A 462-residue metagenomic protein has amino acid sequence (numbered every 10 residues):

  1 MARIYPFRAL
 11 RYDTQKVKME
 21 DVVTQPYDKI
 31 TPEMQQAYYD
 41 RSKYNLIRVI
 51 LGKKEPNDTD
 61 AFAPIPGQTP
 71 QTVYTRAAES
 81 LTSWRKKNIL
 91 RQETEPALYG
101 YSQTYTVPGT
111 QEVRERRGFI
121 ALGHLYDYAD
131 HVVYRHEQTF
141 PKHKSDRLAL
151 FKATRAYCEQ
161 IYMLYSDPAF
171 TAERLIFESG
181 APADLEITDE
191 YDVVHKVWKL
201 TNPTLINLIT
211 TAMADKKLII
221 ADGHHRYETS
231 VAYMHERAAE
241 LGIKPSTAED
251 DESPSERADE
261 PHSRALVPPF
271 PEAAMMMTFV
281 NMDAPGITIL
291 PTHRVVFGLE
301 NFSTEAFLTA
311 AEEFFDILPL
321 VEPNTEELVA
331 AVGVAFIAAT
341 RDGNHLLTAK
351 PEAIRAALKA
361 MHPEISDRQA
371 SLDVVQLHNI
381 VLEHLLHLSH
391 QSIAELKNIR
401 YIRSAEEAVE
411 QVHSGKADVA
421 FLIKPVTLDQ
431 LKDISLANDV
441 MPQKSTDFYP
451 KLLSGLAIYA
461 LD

Functional and structural regions predicted by a protein language model:
M1-D462: Surface-exposed, charge/polar-rich loops and edge strands
